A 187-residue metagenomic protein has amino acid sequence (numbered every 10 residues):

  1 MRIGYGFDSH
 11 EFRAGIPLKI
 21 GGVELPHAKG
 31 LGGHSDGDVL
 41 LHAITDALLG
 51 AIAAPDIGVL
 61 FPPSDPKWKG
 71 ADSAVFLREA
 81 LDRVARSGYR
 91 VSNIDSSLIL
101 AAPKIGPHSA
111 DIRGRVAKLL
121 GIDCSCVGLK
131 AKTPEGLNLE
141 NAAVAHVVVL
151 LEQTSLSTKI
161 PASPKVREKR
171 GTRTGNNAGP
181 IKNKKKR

Functional and structural regions predicted by a protein language model:
M1-I112, L119-L120: RNase III-family endoribonuclease catalytic core
S96-L100, L129, A145-V149: A structural signal for short, well-ordered beta-strand segments
A102-K104, P134-L137: Short, small-residue-enriched loops and turns at beta-alpha junctions that line or gate enzyme active sites
D123-C126: Short acidic capping loops at alpha-helix termini that bridge into adjacent secondary structure
L129-T133, N141: Pyridoxal 5′-phosphate
L137-L156: C-terminal edge-of-domain segments
R167-R187: Intrinsically disordered, Lys/Arg-rich low-complexity segments
